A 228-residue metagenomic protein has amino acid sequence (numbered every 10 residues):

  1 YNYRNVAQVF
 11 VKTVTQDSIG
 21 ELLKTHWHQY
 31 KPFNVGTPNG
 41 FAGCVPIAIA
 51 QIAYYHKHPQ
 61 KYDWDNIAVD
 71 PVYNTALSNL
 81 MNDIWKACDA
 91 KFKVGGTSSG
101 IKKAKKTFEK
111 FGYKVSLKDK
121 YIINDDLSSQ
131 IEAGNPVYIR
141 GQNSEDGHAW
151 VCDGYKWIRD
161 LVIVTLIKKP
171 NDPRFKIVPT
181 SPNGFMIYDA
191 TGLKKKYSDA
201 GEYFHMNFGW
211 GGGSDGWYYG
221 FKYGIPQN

Functional and structural regions predicted by a protein language model:
Y1, G43, S98-K105, P226: Short, structured coil/loop segments at alpha-helix boundaries
Y1-G96: Active-site-adjacent structural segments surrounding the nucleophilic cysteine of cysteine proteases and isopeptidases
N2-V14, W210-N228: A recurrent domain-boundary module in secreted/ectodomain proteins
Y54, V162, G216: Short acidic, gly/pro-rich beta-turn/loop elements at beta-sheet edges and active-site/ligand-binding grooves
D63-D65, N207, Y218-G220: Acidic/polar residues at beta-strand termini and the immediately following turn/coil
A68-G213: Conserved active-site-adjacent core of cysteine acyl-enzyme catalytic domains
